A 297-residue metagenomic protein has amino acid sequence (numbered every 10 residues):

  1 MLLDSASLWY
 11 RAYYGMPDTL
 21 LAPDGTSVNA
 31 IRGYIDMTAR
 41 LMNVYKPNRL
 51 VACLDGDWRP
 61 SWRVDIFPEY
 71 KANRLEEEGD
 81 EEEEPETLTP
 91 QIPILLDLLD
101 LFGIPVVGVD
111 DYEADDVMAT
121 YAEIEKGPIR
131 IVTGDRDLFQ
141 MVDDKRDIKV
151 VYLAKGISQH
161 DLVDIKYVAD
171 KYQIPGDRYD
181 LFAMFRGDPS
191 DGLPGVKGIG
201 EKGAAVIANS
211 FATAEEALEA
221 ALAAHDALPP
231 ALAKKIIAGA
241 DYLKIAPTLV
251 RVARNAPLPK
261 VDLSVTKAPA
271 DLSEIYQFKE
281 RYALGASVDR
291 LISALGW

Functional and structural regions predicted by a protein language model:
M1-V132, L138-S158, L243-I245, R251-P259 (+1 more regions): Noncatalytic, basic helical substrate-engagement surface that gates or grips nucleic-acid strands
P47-V51, E83, I104, K145 (+1 more regions): Non-catalytic nucleic-acid-binding/docking modules located in mid-to-C-terminal regions of nucleic-acid enzymes
